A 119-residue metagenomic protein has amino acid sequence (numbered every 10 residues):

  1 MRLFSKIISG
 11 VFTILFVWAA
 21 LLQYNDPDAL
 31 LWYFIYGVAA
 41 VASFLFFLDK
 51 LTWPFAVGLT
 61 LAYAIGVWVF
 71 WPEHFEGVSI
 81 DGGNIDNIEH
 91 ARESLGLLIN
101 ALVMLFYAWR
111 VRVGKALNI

Functional and structural regions predicted by a protein language model:
R2-I119: Domain-scale activation on soluble regions of proteins
